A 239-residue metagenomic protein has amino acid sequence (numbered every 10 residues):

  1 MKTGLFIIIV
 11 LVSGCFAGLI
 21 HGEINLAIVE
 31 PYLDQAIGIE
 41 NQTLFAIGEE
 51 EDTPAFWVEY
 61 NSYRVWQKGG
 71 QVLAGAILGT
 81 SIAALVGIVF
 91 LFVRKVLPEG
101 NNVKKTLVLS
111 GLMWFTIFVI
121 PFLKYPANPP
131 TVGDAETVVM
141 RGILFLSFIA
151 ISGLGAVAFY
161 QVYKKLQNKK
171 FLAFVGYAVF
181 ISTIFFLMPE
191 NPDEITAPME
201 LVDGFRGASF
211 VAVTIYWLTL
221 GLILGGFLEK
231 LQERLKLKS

Functional and structural regions predicted by a protein language model:
M1-S239: Juxtamembrane/disordered regions of integral membrane proteins
